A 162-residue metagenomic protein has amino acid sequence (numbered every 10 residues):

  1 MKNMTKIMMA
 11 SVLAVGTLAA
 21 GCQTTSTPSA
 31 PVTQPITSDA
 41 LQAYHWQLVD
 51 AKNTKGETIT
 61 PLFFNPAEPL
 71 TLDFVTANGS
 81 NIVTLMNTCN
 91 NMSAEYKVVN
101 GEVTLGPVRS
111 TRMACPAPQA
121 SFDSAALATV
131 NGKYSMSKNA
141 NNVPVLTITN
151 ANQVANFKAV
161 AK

Functional and structural regions predicted by a protein language model:
M1-M9: Bacterial N-terminal signal peptides that target proteins for export
K6, C22-K162: Lipid interaction determinants
